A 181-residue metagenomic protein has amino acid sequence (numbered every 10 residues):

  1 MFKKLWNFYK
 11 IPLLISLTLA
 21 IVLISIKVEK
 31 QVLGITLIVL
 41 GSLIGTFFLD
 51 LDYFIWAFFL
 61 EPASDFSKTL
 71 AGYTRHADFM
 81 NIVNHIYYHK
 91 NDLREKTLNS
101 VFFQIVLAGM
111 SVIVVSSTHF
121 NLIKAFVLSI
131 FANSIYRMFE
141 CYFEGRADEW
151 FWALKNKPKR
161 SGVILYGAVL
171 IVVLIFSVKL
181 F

Functional and structural regions predicted by a protein language model:
M1-F181: N-terminal membrane-targeting hydrophobic helices
